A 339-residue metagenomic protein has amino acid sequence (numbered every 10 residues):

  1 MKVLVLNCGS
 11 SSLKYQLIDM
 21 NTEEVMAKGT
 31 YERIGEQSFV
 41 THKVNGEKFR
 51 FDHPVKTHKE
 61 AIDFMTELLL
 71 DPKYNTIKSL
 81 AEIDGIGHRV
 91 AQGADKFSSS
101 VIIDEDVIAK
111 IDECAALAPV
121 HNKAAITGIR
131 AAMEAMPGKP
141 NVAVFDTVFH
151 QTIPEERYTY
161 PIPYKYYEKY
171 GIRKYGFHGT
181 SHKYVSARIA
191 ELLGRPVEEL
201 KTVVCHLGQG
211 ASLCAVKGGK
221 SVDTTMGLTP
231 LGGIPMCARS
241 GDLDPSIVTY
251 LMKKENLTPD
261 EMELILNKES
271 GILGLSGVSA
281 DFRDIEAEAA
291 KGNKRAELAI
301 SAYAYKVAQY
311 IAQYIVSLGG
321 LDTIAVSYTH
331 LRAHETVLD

Functional and structural regions predicted by a protein language model:
M1-V3: Extreme N-terminal starter segment of soluble prokaryotic enzymes
S12-V55, G227: Short glycine-rich, Thr/Ser-proximal phosphate-binding strand/loop in the N-terminal lobe of ATP-dependent enzymes
L69, N75-H121, V142, V148-R157: Short beta-strand-loop/turn "lid" adjacent to the catalytic site in phosphate-handling enzymes
L69-E82, L192-P196, I311-D322: Phosphate/pyrophosphate-binding loops at sites that engage ATP/ADP/AMP, CoA/4′-phosphopantetheine, polyphosphate
F149-M252: Glycine-rich phosphate-binding loop of actin/hexokinase-like ATP-binding domains
G271-L275, F282-L318: Adenine-nucleotide phosphate-binding core of ATP-dependent small-molecule kinases
T329-T336: Conserved small/polar residues in nucleotide/adenosyl-binding loops
